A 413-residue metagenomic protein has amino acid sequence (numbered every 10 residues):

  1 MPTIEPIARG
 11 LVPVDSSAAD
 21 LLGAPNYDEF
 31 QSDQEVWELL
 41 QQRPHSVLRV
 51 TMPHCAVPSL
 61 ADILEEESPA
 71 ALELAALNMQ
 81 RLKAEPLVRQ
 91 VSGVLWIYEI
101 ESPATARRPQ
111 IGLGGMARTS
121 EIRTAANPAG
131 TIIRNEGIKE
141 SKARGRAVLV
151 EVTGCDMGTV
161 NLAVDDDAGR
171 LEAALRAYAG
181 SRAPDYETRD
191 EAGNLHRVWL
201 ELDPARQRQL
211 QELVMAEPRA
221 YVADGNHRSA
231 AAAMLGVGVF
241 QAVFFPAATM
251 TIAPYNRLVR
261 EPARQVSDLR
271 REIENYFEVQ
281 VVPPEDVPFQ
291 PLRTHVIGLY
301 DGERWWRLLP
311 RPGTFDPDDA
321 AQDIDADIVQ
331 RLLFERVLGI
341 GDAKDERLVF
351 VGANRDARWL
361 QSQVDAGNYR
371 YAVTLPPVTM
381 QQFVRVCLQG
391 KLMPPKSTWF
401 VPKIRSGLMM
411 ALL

Functional and structural regions predicted by a protein language model:
M1-L413: Surface-exposed, charge/polar-rich loops and edge strands
